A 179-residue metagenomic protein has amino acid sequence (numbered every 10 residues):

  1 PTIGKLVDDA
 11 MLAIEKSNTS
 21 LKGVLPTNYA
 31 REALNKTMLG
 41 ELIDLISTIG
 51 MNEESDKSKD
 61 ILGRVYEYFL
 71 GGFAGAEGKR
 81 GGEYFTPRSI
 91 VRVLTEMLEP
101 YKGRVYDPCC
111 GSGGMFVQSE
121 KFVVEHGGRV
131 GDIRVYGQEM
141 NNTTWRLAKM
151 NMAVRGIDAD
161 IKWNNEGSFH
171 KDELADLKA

Functional and structural regions predicted by a protein language model:
P1-Y101, D160-E173: Non-catalytic, mostly N-terminal accessory regions of nucleic-acid modification and defense proteins
R80-K178: Conserved S-adenosyl-L-methionine
